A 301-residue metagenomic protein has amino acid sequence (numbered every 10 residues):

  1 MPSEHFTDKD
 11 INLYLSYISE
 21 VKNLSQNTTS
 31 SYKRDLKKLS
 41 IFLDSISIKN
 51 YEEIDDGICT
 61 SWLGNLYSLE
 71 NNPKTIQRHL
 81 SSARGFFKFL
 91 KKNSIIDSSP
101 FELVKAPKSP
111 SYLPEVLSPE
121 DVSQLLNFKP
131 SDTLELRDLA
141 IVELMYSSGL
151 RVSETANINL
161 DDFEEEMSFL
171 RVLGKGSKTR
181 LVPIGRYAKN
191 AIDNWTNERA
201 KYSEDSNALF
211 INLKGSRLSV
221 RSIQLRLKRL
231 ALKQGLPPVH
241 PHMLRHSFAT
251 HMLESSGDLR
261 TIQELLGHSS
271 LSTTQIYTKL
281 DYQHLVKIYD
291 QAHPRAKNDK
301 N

Functional and structural regions predicted by a protein language model:
M1-N301: Conserved catalytic core of the tyrosine transesterase superfamily
